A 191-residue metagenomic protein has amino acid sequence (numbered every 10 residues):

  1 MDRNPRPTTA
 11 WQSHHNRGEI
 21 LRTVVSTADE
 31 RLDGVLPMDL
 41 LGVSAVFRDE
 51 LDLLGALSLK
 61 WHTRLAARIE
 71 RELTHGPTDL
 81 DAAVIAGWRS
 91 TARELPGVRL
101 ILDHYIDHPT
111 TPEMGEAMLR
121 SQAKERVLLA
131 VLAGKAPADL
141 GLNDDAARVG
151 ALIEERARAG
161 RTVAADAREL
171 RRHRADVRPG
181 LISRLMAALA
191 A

Functional and structural regions predicted by a protein language model:
M1-Q12: N-terminal intrinsically disordered/low-complexity leader segments
H15, E19, T23-E30, A45 (+2 more regions): Alpha-helical structural segments
T27-R31, H75, K135, D139 (+1 more regions): Surface-exposed polar/charged interaction patches
E30-L40: An N-terminal domain-cap segment
L51, W61-L65, A92-P96, T110 (+2 more regions): Short alpha-helix boundary/capping elements
A83-A138: Short secondary-structure transition hinges
L142-D144: Intrinsically disordered, low-complexity regions enriched in Pro/Ser/Thr/Gly and acidic residues
A146-A191: C-terminal peripheral helix-coil segments that are non-catalytic and often amphipathic
